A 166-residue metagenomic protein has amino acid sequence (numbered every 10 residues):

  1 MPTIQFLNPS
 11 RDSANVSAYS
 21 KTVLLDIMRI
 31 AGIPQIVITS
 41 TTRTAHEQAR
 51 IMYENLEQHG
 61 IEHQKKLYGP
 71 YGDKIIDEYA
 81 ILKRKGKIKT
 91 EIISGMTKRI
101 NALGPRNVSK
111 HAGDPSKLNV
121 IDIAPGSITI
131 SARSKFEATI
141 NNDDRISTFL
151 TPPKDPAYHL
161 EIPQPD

Functional and structural regions predicted by a protein language model:
P2-T42, G60-E78: Active-site acidic/histidine clusters and adjacent loop/turn architecture that either coordinate catalytic ions
V16-V23, E47-Q48, A132, F136: Stable alpha-helical elements in mature extracytoplasmic
S20, A45, K117-V120: Active-site nucleophilic cysteine motif
V37-E54: Acidic helix-start/capping segments at beta-turn-to-alpha-helix junctions
R43, N55-L56, I128, P165: Solvent-exposed coil/turn segments that connect beta secondary-structure elements in extracytoplasmic/periplasmic
R50-L56, Q64-L67, P115-N119: Periplasmic OmpA-like peptidoglycan-binding domain that tethers envelope proteins to the cell wall
Y71-D166: Catalytic cores and adjacent binding grooves of peptidoglycan-active enzymes
